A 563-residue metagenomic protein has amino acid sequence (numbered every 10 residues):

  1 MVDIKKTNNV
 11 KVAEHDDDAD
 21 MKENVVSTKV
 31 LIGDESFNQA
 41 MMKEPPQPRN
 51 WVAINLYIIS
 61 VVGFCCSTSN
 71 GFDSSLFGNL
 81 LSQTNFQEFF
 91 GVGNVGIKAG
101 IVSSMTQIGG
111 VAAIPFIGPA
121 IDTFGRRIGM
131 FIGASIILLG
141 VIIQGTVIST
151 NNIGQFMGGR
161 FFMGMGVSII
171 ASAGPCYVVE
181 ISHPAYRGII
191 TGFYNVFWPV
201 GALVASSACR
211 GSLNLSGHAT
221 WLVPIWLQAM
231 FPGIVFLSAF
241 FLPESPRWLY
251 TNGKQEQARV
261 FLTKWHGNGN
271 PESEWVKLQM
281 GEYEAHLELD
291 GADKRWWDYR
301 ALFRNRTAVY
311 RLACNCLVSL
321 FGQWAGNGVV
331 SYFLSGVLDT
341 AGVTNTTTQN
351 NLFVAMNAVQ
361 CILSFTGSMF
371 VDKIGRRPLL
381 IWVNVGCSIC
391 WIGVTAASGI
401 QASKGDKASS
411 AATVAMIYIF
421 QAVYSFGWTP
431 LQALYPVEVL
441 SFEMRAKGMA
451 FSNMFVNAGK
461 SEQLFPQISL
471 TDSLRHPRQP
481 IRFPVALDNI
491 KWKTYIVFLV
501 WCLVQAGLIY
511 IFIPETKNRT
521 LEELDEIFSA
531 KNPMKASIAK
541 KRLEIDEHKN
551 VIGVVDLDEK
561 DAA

Functional and structural regions predicted by a protein language model:
V2-H266, E288-A563: Alpha-helical transmembrane bundle of multi-pass membrane proteins
W265-L278: Short intracellular "coupling" helices and adjacent cytoplasmic loop segments at the cytosolic face of multi-pass
V276-A292: Cytosol/matrix-facing amphipathic helices and coiled-coil assembly/linker segments of eukaryotic membrane proteins
